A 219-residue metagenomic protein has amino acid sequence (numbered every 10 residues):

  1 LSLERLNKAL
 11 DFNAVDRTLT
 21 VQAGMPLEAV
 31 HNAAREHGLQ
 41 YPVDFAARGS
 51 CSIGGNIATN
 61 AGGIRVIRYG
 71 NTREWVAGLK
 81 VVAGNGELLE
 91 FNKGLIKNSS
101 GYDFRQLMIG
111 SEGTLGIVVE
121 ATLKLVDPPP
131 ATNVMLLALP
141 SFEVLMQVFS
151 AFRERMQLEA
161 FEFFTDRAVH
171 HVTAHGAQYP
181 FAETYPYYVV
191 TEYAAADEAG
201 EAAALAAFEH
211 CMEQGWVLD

Functional and structural regions predicted by a protein language model:
L1-D219: Noncatalytic alpha-helical scaffold of FAD-dependent oxidoreductases
